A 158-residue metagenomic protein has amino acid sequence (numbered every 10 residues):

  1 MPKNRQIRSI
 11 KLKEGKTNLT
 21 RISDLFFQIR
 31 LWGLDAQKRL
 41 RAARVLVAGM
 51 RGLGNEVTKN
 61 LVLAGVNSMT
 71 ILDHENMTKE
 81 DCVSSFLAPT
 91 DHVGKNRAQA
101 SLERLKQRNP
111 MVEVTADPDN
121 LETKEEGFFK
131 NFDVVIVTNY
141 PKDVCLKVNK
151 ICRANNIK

Functional and structural regions predicted by a protein language model:
M1-K158: Adenine nucleotide-associated cytosolic modules
